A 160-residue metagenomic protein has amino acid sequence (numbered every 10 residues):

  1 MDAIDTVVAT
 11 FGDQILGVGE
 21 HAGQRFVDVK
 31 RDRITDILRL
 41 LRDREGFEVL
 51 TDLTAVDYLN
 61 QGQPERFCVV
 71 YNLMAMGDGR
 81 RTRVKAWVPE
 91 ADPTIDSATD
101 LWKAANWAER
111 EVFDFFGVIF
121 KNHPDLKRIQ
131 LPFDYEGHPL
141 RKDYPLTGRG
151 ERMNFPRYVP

Functional and structural regions predicted by a protein language model:
M1-P160: Terminal low-complexity/charged segments
